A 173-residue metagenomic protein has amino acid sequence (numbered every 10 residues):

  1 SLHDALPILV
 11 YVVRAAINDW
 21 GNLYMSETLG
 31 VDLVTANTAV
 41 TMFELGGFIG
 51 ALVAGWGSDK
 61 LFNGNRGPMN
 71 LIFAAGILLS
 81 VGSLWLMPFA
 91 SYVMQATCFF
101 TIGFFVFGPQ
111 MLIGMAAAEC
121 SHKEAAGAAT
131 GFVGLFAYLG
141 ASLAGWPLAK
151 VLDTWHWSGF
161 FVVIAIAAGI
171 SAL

Functional and structural regions predicted by a protein language model:
A5-L52, Q110, A144-G145: Extracytoplasmic gate region of multi-pass secondary transporters
L52-G64, L152-D153: Helix-to-loop junctions at the C-terminal end of transmembrane segments in multipass secondary transporters
K60-A74: Cytoplasmic membrane-interface "Motif A"-like loop-to-helix N-cap segments of 12-TM Major Facilitator Superfamily
N63, A117-A126: Paired intracellular helix-loop junctions of major facilitator superfamily
N65-P68, A149-A167: A membrane-interface helix-boundary motif in multi-pass transporters
A75-F89: C-terminal ends and interior cores of transmembrane alpha-helices in multi-pass membrane transporters/permeases
Y92-G108, L112: Hydrophobic core of transmembrane alpha-helices in multi-pass small-molecule transporters, especially MFS/SLC-type
K123-T154: A late C-terminal transmembrane helix in Major Facilitator Superfamily
